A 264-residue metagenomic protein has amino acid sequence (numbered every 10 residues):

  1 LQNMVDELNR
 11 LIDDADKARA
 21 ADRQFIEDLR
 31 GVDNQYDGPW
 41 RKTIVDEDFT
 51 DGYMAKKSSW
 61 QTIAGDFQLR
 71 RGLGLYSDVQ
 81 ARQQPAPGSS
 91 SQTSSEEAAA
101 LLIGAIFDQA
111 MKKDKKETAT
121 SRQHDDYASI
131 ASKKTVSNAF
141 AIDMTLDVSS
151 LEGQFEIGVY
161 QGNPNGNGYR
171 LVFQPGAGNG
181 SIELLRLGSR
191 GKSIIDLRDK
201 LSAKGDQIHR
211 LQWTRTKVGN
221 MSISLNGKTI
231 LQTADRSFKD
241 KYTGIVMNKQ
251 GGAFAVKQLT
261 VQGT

Functional and structural regions predicted by a protein language model:
L1-A64, Q80-T93: Extracellular carbohydrate-recognition regions
N34-Q35, Y127-K134, D196-A203, V246: Beta-strand-rich interaction surfaces with strong enrichment in secreted/lumenal proteins
F49, I142-M144, D206-I223: Short tryptophan-centered beta-strand motifs in secreted/extracellular beta-sheet-rich domains of glycan-recognition
W60, A64-R71, L171-P175, W213-T214 (+1 more regions): Short, exposed beta-strand/loop patches in secreted or surface proteins that constitute
Q80-L187: Secretory/extracellular carbohydrate-interaction modules and structurally similar beta-sandwich "look-alikes"
L187-Q212: Short, aromatic/His-centered strand-loop micro-motif at the edge of beta-sheets
S224-T229: Short strand-turn-strand beta-turns centered on an Asx-Gly dipeptide
T233-V261: Flexible glycan-contacting loops in extracellular carbohydrate-active proteins
